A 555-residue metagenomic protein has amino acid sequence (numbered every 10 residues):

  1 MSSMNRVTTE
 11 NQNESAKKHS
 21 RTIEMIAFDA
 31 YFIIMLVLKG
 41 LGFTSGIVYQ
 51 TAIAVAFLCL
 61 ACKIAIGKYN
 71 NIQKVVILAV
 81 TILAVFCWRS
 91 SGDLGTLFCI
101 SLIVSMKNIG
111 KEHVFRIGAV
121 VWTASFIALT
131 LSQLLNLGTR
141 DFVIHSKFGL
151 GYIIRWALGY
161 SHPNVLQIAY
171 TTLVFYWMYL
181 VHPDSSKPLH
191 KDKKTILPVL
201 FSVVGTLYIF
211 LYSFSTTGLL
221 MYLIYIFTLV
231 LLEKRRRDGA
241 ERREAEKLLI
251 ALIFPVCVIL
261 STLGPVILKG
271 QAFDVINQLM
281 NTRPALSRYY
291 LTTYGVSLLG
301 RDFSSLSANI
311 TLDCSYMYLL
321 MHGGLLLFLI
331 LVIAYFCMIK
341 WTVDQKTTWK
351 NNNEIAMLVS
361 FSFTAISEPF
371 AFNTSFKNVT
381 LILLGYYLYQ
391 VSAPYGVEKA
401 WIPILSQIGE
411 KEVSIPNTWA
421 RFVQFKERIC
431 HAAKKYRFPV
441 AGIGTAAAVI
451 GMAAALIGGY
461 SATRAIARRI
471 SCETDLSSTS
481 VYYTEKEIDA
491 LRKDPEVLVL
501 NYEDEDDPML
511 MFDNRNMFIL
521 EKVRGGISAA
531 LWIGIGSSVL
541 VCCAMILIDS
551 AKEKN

Functional and structural regions predicted by a protein language model:
L41-Q50, R89-T96, S161-P163, K194-E233 (+2 more regions): Helix-loop-helix junctions and helix-breaking kinks within/between transmembrane helices of multi-pass membrane
L83-F126, V230, R235, K340-W341: Transmembrane alpha-helical segments and their membrane-water interfaces
A119-L137, S161-S213, L220-L223: Alpha-helical transmembrane segments of multi-pass inner-membrane proteins
F126-P163, K486, K493, Y502-D507: Membrane-interfacial helix-loop-helix modules of multi-pass inner-membrane proteins that assemble, modify, or transport
S213, E233-D274, A453-G459: A membrane-periplasm/extracellular boundary helix in multi-pass inner-membrane enzymes that assemble envelope glycans
Q278, R283-T311, L325-F328: TM-adjacent membrane-interface loops and short helices in multi-pass inner/ER membrane proteins
L325-S362, C543: Hydrophobic transmembrane alpha-helices and their immediate junctions
L358, S362, N373-I415, W532-I546: Transmembrane alpha-helices of multi-pass inner-membrane enzymes
